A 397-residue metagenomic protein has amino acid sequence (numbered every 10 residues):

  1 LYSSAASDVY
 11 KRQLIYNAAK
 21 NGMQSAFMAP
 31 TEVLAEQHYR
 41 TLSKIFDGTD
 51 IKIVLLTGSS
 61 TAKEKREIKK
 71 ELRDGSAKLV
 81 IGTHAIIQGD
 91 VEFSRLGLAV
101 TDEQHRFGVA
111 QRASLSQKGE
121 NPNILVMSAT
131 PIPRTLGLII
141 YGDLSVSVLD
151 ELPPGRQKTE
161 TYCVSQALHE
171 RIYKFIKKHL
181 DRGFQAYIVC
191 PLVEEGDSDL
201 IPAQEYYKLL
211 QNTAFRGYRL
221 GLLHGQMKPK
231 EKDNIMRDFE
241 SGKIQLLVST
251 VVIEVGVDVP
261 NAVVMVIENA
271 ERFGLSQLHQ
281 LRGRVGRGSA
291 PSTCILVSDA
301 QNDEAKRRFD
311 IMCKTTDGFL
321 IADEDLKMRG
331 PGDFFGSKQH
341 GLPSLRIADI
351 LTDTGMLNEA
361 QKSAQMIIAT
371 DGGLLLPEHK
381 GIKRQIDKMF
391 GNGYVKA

Functional and structural regions predicted by a protein language model:
L1-A6, Y10: Single conserved hydrophobic/aromatic residue that forms the stacking wall/gate of nucleotide- or nucleobase-binding
L14-Y39, T49-D50: Conserved SF1/SF2 helicase motif Ia
A35-E71: Conserved helix-turn-beta segment of the N-terminal RecA-like "Helicase ATP-binding" lobe in SF1/SF2 helicases
V54-R66, T83-G89, V193, L222-K232 (+1 more regions): Conserved helicase motor
S59-V80, D90-S94, P229-Q245: Conserved motor-coupling elements within RecA-like helicase/translocase cores
I87-V126: SF2 helicase catalytic motif II
L144-E205: Conserved interdomain linker/interface between the two RecA-like ATPase lobes of SF2 helicase motors
H169-Q185, P202-N212, G217-A397: C-terminal helicase module of SF1/SF2 nucleic-acid helicases/translocases
